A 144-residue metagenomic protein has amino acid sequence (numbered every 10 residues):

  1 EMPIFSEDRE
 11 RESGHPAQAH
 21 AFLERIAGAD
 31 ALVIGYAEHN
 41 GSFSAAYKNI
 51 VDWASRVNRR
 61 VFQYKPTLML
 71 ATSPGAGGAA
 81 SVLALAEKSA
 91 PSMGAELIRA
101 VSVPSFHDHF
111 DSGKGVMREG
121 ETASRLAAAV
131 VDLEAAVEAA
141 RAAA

Functional and structural regions predicted by a protein language model:
E1, F5, N58, M93-R99 (+2 more regions): Glycine-rich, flexible loop/turn motifs
E1-R56, K114-A144: N-terminal beta1-alpha1-beta2 submodule of the flavodoxin-like/Rossmannoid cofactor-binding fold
E7-E10, P104-D108: Short beta->alpha junction loops
N49-R59, E87-S92: A glycine- and small-aliphatic-rich helix-loop capping segment at beta-alpha/alpha-beta transitions that lines
V61, A100, A140-A144: Short, polar/charged, Gly/Pro-enriched helix-capping and turn/loop motifs at alpha-helix termini and inter-helix linkers
F62-Y64, S112-M117: Glycine-rich NAD(P)-binding loop of Rossmann-like domains
Q63-H107, G120-S124: Short, glycine-/small-residue-rich phosphate/pyrophosphate-handling segment
